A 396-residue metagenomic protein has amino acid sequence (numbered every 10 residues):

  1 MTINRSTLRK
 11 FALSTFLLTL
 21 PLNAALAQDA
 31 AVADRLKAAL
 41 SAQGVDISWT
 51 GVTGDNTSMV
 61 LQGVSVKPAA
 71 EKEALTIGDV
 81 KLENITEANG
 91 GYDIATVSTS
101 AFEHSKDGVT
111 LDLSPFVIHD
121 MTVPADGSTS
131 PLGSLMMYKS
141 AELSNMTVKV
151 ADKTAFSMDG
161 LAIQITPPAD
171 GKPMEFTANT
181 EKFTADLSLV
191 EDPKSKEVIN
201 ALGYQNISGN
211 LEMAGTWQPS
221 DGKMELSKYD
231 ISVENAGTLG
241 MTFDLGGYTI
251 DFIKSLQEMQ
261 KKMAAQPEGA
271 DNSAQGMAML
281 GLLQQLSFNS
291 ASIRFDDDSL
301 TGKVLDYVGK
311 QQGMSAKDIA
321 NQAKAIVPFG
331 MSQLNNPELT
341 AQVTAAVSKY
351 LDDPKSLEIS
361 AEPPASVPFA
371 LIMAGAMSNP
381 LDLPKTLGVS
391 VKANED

Functional and structural regions predicted by a protein language model:
M1-A27, A361: Gram-negative bacterial Sec-dependent N-terminal signal peptides
A25-D396: Glycine-rich, small/hydroxylated-residue low-complexity segments
